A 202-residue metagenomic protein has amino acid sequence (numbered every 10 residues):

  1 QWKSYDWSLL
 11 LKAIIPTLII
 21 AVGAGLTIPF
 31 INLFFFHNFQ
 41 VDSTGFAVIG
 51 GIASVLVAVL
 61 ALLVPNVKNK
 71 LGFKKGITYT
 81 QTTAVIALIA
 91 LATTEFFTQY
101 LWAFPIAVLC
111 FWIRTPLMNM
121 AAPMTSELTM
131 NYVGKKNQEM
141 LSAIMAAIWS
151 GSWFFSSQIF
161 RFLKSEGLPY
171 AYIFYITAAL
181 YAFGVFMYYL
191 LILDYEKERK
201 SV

Functional and structural regions predicted by a protein language model:
Q1-P16: Juxtamembrane intracellular "pre-TM" segments in multi-pass secondary transporters
L18, W102-M120: Hydrophobic core of transmembrane alpha-helices in multi-pass small-molecule transporters, especially MFS/SLC-type
P29-F46, S165: Short amphipathic helix-loop junctions that connect adjacent transmembrane helices in Major Facilitator Superfamily/SLC
L60-F73, K164-S165: Helix-to-loop junctions at the C-terminal end of transmembrane segments in multipass secondary transporters
T83-Y100: C-terminal ends and interior cores of transmembrane alpha-helices in multi-pass membrane transporters/permeases
L91, Y175-V202: Multi-pass alpha-helical transporter architecture, strongest for 12-TM Major Facilitator/SLC carriers used
M118-V133: Intracellular juxtamembrane helix-capping segments at the cytosolic ends of symmetry-related transmembrane helices
F162-Y181: A membrane-interface helix-boundary motif in multi-pass transporters
